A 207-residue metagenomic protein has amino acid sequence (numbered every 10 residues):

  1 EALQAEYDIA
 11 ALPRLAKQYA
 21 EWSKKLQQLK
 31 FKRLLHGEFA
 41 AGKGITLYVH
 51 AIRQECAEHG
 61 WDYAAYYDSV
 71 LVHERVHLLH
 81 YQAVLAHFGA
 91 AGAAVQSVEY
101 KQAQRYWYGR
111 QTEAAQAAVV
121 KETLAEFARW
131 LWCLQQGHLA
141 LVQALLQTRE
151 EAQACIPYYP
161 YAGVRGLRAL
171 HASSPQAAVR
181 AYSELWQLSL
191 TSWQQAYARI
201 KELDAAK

Functional and structural regions predicted by a protein language model:
A2-D68, R75-Q82, A86-Q96: Active-site scaffold of zinc-dependent metalloenzymes
A65, Y81-T123: Post-HEXXH active-site segment of zinc metalloproteases
S69, E126, Y161-V164: Membrane-embedded glycan transfer/ligation machinery that uses polyprenyl lipid-linked sugar donors/oligosaccharides
A118-L134: An active-site-proximal "capping" alpha-helix that borders the catalytic cofactor pocket
C133-K207: Pan-zinc metallopeptidase signature
